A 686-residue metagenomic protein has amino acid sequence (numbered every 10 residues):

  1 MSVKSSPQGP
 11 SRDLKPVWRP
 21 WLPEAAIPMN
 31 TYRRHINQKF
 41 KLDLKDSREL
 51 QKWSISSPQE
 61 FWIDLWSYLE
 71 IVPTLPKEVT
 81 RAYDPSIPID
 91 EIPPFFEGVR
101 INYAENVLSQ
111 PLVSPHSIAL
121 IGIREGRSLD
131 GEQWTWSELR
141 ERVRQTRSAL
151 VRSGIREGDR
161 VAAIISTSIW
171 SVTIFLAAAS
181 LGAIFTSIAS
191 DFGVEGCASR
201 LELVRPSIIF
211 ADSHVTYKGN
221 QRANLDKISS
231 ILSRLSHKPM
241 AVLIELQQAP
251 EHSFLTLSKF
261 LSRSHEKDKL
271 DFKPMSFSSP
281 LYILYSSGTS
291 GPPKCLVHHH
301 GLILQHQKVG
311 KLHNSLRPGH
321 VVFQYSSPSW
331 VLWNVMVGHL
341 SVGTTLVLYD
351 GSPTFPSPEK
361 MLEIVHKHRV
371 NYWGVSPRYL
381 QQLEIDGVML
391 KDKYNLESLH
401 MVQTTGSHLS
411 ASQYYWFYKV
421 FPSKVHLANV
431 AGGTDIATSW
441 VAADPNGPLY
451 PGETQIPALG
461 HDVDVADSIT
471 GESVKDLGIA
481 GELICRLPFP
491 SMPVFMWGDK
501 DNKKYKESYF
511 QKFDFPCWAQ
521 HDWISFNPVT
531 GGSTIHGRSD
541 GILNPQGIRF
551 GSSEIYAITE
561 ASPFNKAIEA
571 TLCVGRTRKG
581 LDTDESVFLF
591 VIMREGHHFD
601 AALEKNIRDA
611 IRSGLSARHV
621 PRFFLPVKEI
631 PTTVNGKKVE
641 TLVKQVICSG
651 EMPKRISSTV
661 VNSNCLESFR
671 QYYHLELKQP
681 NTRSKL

Functional and structural regions predicted by a protein language model:
E49-K52, A104, A119-L176, G193-A198 (+3 more regions): Conserved AMP-binding/adenylate-forming core of the ANL superfamily
H116-I118, L243, Q248-A249, S253-Y285 (+4 more regions): Conserved pre-ATP/AMP-binding loop-to-beta segment of ANL
G126-D130, I208-F277, G387, T438: ANL superfamily adenylate-forming
A163, I188-H214, H366, W373 (+5 more regions): AMP-binding/adenylate-forming catalytic core of the ANL superfamily
L304-V321, S329-N371, D386-G387: Conserved AMP-binding/adenylation subdomain of ANL enzymes
P318, T344, N371-G374, E384-Y450 (+1 more regions): Gly/Ser/Thr-rich phosphate-binding loop
A458, E472-Q511, I548-G551, E651: Conserved ATP/PPi-binding loop(s) of AMP-dependent carboxylate-activating enzymes
L572-R578, F588-F590, R608-K685: Conserved C-terminal "lid"/linker of ANL adenylate-forming enzymes
